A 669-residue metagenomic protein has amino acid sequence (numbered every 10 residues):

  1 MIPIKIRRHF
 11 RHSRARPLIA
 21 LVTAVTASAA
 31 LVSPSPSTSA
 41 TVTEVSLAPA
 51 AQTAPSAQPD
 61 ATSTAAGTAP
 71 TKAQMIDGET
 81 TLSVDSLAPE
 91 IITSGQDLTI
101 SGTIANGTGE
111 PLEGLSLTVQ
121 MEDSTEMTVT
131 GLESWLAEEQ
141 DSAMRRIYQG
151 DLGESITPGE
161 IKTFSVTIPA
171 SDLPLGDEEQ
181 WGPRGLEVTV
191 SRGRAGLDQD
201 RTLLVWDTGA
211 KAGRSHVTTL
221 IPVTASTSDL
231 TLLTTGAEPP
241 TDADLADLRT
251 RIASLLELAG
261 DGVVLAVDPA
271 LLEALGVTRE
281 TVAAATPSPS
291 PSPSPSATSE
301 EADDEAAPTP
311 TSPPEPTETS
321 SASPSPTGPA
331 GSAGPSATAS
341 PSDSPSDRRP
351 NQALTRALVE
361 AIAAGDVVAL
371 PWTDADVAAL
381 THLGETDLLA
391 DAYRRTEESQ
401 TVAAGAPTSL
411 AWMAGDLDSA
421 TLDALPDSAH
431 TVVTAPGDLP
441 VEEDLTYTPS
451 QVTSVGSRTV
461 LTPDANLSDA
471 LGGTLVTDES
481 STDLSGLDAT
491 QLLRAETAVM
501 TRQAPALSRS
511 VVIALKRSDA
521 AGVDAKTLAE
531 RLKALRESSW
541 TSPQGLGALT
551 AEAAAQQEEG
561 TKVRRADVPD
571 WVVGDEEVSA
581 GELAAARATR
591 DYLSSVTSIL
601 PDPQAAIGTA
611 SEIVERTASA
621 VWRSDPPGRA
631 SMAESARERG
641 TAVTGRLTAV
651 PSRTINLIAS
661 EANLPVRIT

Functional and structural regions predicted by a protein language model:
M1-T41: Secretory targeting and sorting signals
A29-A73, D77, E110, A411 (+1 more regions): C-terminal region of N-terminal signal peptides and the immediate post-cleavage residues of exported proteins
G67-L82, R637-R646: Proline/serine/threonine-rich low-complexity linkers at boundaries of modular beta-sandwich domains
T103-G109, R667-T669: Asparagine-centered strand-capping/turn motif at beta-strand->loop junctions
E126-G153, T648: Short beta-strand and strand-turn-strand segments in soluble, beta-rich domains
D172-L186: Short glycine/proline/serine/threonine-rich loop/turn segments at secondary-structure transition edges
L197-V359: Active-site beta->alpha N-cap acidic-glycine motif
A243-A246, E257, V263, R394-A406 (+1 more regions): Catalytic grooves of carbohydrate-active enzymes
